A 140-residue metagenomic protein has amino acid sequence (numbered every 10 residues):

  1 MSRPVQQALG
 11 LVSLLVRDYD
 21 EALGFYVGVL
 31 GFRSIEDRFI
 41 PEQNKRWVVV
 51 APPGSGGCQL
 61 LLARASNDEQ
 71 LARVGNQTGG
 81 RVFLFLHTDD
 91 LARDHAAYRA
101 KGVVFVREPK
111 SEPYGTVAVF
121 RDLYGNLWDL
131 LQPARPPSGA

Functional and structural regions predicted by a protein language model:
M1-L23, R81-L86, A134-A140: N-terminal beta-strand motif that seeds the catalytic metal site of vicinal oxygen chelate
S13-C58: Core segments of cupin and vicinal oxygen chelate
D18-D20, D68-L127: Vicinal oxygen chelate
E36, K45, D68-R73, S138-G139: A short, acidic/glycine-rich surface segment
E42, P113, A134-P137: A short acidic/small-residue loop/turn micro-motif
A51-S55, F120-L123, P133: Active-site beta-strand termini and strand-to-loop segments that position acidic
Q59, L127-L130: Short glycine-/small-residue motifs
